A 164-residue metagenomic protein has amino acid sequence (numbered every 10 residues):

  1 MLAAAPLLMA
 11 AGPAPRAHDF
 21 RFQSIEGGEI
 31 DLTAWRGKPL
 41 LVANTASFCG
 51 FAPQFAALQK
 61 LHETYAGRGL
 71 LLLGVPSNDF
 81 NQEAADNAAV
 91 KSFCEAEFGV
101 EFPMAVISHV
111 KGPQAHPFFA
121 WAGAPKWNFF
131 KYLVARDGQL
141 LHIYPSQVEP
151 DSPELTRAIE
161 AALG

Functional and structural regions predicted by a protein language model:
M1-L2: N-terminal export leaders
M9-T33, P53: N-terminal "domain-start" segment that seeds a small globular fold
G37-L40, A66-L71, F98-P103, N128-F129 (+1 more regions): Loop/turn elements at helix/coil->beta-strand transitions in domains of secreted/extracellular proteins
K38, T45-F48, P76-D79: Short pre-active-site segment immediately N-terminal to redox-active cysteine/selenocysteine motifs in thiol-based
S47-G50, E63-G67, E95, G99 (+3 more regions): Sec-exported extracytoplasmic/periplasmic mature domains
F51-A115: Structural microenvironment flanking redox-active thiols in thiol-disulfide oxidoreductases
P117-A120, A124-G164: Thiol-/selenol-based redox modules, centered on thioredoxin-like and closely related oxidoreductase domains
